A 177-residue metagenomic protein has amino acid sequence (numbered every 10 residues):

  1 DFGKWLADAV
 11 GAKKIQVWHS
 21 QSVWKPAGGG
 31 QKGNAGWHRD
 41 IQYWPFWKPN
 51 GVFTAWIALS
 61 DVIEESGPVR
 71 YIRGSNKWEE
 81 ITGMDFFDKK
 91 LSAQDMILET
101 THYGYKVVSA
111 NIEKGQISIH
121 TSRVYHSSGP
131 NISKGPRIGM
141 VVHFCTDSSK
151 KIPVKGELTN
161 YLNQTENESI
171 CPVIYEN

Functional and structural regions predicted by a protein language model:
D1-G3, G30-Y43: Short acidic (Asp/Glu) patches
D1-Q21, W47-N50, L59: Signature of the catalytic double-stranded beta-helix
A12-G36: Long, hydrophobic, well-ordered secondary-structure blocks that form the structural core and pocket-lining surfaces
Q21, R39-I41, I57-D61, R73: Short, structured patches in soluble enzyme cores that scaffold and shape functional sites
K25-A27, I72-E79, R137, H143-S149: Short edge-strand/loop segments of extracellular domains
P45-E64, N111-I112, I119, H143-D147: Short, conserved beta-strand element in jelly-roll/cupin
V62-Y125, S149: Double-stranded beta-helix
M84-F86, I117-I119, R123-N177: Non-heme Fe(II)/2-oxoglutarate
